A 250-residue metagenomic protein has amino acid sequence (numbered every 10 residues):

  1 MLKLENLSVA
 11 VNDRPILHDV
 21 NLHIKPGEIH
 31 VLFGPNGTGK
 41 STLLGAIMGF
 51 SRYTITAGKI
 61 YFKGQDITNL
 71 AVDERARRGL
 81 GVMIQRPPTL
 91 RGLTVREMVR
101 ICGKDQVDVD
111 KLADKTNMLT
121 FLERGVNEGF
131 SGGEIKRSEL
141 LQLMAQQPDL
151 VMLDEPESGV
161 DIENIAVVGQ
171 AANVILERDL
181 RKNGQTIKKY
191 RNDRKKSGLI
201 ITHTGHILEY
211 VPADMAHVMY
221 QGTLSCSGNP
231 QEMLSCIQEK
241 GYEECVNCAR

Functional and structural regions predicted by a protein language model:
L2-L4, I16-D19: Conserved structural motif at the start of ABC-family nucleotide-binding domains
F33-P35: The feature captures the beta-strand-to-loop junction immediately N-terminal to the Walker
T56, D66-G81, I237: ABC ATPase NBD coupling module
T56-Q65, A113: Conserved ABC transporter NBD signature motif
V82-R86, G92-D108: Q-loop/switch helix immediately C-terminal to the Walker
V107-G125: Conserved ABC ATPase "signature" region
M152-P156, D161-E163: Walker B catalytic motif
M215, M219, T223-V246: Conserved beta-strand-loop-alpha-helix hinge in the C-terminal portion of ABC ATPase nucleotide-binding domains
